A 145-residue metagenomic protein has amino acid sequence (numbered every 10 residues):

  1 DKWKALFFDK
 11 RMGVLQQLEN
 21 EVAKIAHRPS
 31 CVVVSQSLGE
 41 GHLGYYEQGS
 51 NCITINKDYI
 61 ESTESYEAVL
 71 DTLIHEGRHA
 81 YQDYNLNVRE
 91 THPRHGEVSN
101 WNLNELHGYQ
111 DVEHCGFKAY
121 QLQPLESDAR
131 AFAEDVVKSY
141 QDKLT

Functional and structural regions predicted by a protein language model:
D1-G49: Auxiliary, metal-adjacent structural segments of Zn-dependent hydrolase domains
R11-L15, Y66, L70, Q121 (+2 more regions): Hydrophobic (often cysteine-bearing) scaffold residues that line and stabilize catalytic clefts of nucleotide/cofactor
K24-C31, N87-R89, Y140-T145: Surface-exposed helix-capping loop/turn segments at secondary-structure junctions
T54-L73: Short pre-active-site segment immediately N-terminal to the catalytic Zn-binding motif
E76-R94: Catalytic Zn2+-binding segment of zinc metalloproteases
E90-T145: Metalloprotease/metallohydrolase-associated module, dominated by Zn2+-dependent proteases
